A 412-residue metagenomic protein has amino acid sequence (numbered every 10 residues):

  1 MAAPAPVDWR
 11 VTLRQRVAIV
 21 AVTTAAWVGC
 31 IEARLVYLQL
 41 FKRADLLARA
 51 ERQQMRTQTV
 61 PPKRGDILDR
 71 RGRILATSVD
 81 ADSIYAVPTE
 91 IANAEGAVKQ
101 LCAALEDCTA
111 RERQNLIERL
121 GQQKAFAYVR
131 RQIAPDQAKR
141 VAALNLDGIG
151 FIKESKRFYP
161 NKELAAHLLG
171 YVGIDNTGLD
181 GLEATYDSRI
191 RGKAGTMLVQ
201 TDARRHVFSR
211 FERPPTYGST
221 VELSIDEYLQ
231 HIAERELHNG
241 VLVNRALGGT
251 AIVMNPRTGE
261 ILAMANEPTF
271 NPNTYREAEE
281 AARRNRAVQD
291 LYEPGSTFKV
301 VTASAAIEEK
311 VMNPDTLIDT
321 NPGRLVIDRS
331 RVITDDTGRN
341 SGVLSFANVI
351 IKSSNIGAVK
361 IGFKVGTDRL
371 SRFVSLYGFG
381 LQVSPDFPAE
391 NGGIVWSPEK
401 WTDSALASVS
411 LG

Functional and structural regions predicted by a protein language model:
M1-L13: N-terminal Lys/Arg-rich, disordered targeting/topogenic segments
P4, A76, T201-E212, I225 (+3 more regions): Beta-lactam-recognizing serine transpeptidase/beta-lactamase-like catalytic domain environment
V11-D45: Hydrophobic alpha-helical transmembrane signal-anchor segments
Q15, F41, E90, G96-E106 (+1 more regions): Small/polar-residue-rich segments within soluble enzyme cores
Q54, T59-K63, A194, R245-G248: Short, small/polar residue-rich loop motifs at catalytic or cofactor-binding pockets
P62, S78-S83, P88, V98 (+2 more regions): Short beta->alpha transition motifs characteristic of CBS
F126, G148, R204-G249: Conserved, well-ordered alpha-helix/loop/beta-strand core segments that scaffold catalytic motifs
